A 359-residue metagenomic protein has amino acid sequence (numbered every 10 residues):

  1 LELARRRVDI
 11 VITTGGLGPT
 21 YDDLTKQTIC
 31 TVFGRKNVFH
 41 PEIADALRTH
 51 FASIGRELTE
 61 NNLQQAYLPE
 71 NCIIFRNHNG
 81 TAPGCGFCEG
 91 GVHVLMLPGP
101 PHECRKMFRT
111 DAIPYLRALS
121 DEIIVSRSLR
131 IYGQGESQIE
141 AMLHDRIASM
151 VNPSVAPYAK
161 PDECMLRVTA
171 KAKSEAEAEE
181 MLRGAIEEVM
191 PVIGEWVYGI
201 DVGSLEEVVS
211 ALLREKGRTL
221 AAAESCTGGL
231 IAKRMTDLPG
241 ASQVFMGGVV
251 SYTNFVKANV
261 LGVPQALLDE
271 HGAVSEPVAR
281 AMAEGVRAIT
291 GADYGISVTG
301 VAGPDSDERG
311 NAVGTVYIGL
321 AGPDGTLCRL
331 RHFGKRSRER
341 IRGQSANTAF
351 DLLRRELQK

Functional and structural regions predicted by a protein language model:
E2, R6, D23-L119: Proline/glycine-rich low-complexity loops and linkers
L3, E177-K359: Short alpha-helical segments enriched in small residues
I10-G16, T28, H93-P98, T219-A222: Short glycine-rich or small-residue beta-strand-to-loop segments that form or flank ligand, phosphate, metal/Fe-S
T13-T20, L24-Q27, Y252-V256, V260: Short, charge-patterned binding micro-sites
T13-Y21, P98-G99, K171-A172, V298-V301: Glycine-rich beta-strand-to-loop/alpha-helix junction loops that act as flexible
L17-T20, P101-E103, D162, S225-I231: Gly/Ser/Thr-rich loops at beta-strand to alpha-helix junctions that form or flank small-molecule/cofactor-binding
D22, C30, D45-H50, E136 (+5 more regions): Conserved N-terminal alpha-helical segment that immediately precedes and caps sugar-phosphate-binding
C88-D162, R167-T169, E177-L182: Accessory alpha-helical/coil subdomains and C-terminal extensions that flank or cap enzyme catalytic cores
